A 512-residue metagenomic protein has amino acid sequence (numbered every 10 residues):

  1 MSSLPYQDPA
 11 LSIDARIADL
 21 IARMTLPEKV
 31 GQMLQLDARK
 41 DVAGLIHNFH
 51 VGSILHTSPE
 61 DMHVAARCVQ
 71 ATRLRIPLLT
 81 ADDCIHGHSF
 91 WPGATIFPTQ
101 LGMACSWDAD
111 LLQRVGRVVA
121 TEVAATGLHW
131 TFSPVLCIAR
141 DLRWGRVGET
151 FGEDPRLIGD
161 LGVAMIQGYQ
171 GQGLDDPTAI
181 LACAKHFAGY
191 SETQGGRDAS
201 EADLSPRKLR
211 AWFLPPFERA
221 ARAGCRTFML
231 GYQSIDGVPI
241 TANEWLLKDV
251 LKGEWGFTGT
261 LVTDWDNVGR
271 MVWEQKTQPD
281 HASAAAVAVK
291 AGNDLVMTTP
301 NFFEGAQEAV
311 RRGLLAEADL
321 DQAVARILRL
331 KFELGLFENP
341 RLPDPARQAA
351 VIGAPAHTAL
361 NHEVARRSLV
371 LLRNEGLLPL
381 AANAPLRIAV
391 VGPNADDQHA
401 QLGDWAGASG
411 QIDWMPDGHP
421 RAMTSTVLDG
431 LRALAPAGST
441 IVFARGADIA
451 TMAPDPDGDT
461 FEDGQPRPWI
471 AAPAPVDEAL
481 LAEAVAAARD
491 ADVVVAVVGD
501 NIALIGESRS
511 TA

Functional and structural regions predicted by a protein language model:
M1-A512: Glycoside hydrolase catalytic-domain context in secreted enzymes
